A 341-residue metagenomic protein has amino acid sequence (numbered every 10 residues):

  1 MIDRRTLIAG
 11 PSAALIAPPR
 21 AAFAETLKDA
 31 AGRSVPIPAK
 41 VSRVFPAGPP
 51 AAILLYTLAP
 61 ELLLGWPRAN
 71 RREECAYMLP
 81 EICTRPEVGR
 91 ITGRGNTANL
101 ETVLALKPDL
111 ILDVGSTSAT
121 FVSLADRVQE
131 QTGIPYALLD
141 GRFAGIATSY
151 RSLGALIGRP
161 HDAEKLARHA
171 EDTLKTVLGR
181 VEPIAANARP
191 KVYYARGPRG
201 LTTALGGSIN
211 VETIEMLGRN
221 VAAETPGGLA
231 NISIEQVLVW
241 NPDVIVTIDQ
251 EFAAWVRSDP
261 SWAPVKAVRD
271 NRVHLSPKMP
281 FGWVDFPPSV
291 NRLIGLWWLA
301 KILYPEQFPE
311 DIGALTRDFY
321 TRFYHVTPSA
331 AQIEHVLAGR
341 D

Functional and structural regions predicted by a protein language model:
M1, P19-P36, V44: C-terminal segment of N-terminal export signals and the immediately downstream linker at the start of the mature
T6-A24: N-terminal export signals
E25-L27, S34, S123-T202, A223-E224 (+2 more regions): Extracytoplasmic substrate-binding proteins
A31-A59: Conserved H-X4-D acyltransferase segment
A51-A105, L110-A119: A short, structured surface patch at a secondary-structure boundary
T117-E130, T247-A263: A ligand-binding cleft/hinge motif common to bilobed small-molecule-binding domains
T203-L229: Alpha-helical, coiled-coil/dimerization segments enriched in small aliphatic residues
A222-E224, L229-F252: Ligand-binding pocket segment of bilobal, Venus flytrap-like solute-binding proteins
